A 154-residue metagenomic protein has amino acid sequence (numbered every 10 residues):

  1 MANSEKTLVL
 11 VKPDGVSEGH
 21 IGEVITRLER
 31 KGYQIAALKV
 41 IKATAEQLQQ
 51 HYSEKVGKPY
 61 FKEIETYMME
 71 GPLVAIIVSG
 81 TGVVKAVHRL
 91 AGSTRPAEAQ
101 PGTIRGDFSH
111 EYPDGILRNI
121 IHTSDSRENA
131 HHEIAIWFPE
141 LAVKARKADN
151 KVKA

Functional and structural regions predicted by a protein language model:
M1-A154: Non-catalytic terminal and connector segments of soluble metabolic enzymes
